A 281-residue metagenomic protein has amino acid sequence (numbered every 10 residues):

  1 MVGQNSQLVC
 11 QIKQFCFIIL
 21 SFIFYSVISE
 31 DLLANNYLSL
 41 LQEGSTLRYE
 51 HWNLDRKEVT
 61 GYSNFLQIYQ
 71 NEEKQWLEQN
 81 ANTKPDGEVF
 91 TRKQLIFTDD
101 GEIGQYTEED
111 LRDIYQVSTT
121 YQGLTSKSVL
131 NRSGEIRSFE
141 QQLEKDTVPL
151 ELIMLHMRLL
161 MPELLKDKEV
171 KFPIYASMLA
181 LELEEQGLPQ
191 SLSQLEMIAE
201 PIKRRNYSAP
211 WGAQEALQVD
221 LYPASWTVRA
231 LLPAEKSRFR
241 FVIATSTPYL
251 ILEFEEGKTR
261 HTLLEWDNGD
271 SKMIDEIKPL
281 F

Functional and structural regions predicted by a protein language model:
M1-I12: N-terminal secretory signal peptides that target proteins for export/translocation
C10, F22, A34, K145 (+4 more regions): Generic detector of low-complexity/intrinsically disordered segments and short hydrophobic N-terminal stretches
F15-V27: Bacterial N-terminal signal peptides
V27-N35, G134: Non-cleavable N-terminal signal-anchor transmembrane helices
L32-G123, A176-F281: Acidic, serine/threonine-rich low-complexity disordered tracts
D86-A176: Contiguous hydrophobic, core-forming segments of folded domains
